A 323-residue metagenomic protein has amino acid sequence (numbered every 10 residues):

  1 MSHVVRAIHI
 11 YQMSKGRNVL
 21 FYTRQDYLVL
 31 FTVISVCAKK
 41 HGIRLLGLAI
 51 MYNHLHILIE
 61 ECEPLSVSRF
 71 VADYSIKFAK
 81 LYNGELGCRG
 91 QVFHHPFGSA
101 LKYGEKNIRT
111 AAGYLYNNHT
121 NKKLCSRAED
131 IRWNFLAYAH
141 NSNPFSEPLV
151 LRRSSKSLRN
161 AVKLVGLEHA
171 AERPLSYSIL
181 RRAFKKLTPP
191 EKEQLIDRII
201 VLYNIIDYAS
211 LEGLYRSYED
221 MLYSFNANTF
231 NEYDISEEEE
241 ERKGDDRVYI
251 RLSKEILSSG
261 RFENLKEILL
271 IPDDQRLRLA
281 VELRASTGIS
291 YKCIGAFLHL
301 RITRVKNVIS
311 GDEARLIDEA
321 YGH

Functional and structural regions predicted by a protein language model:
M1-G47, E61-H323: Short Pro-Cys-Gly-centered "Cys-loop" motif that presents a nucleophilic cysteine in a tight turn
H54-C62: Short beta-strand->loop micro-motif that forms the acidic, two-metal-ion catalytic signature in nucleotide-processing
